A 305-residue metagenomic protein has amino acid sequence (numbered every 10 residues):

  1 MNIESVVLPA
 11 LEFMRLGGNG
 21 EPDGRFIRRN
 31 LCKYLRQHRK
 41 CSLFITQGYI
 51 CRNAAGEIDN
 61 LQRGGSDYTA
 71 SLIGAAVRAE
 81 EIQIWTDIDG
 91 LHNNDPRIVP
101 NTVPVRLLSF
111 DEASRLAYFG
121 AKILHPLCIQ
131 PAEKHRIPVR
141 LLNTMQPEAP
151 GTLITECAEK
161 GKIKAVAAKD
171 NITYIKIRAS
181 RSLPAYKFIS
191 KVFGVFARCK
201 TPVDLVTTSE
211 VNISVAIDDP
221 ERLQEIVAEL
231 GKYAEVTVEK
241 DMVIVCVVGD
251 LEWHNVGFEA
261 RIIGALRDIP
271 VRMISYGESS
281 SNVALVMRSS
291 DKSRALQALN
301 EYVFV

Functional and structural regions predicted by a protein language model:
M1-L124, I129, M287-R288: Nucleotide/pyrophosphate-binding catalytic subdomain
E4-V6, I82, V139, V203 (+1 more regions): Hydrophobic anchor at the start of a short beta-strand that flanks the dinucleotide cofactor-binding loop
A10-F13, Y49-I50, T86-L91, P96-R97 (+6 more regions): Short, ordered loop/turn segments at secondary-structure junctions
H38-N53, A117-R136, R140, R178-Y186 (+1 more regions): Electropositive, surface-exposed helix/loop patches at the edges of structured domains that serve as adaptable
G74, A132, L299: Residue-level signature of catalytic and energy-coupling elements of molecular machines, predominantly ATP/GTP-dependent
F110-T155, E159-R178: A conserved active-site cap/scaffold subdomain adjacent to cofactor or substrate pockets
P150-V305: A conserved regulatory-domain signal marking ACT and ACT-like small-molecule sensing domains and adjacent regulatory
